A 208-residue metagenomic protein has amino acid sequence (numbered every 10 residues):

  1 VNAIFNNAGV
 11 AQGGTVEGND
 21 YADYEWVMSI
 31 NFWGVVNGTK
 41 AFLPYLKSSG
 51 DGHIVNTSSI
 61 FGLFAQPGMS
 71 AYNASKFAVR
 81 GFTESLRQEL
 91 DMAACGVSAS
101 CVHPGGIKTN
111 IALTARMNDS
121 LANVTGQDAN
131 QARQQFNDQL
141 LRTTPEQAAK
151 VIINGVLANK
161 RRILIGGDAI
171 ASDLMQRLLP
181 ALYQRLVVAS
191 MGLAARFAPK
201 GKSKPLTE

Functional and structural regions predicted by a protein language model:
N7-Q12: Conserved NAD(P)H cofactor-binding loop of Rossmann-fold oxidoreductase domains
G14, A41-G50: A short helix-coil junction within the Rossmann-fold of NAD(P)-dependent oxidoreductases
T15-V16, D20-W26: Substrate-binding pocket helix/loop in short-chain dehydrogenase/reductase
E17, F64-S70: Active-site loop immediately N-terminal to the catalytic Tyr-X3-Lys motif of short-chain dehydrogenase/reductase
T39, S75: Active-site helix of classical SDR
S59: Residue(s) in the substrate-gating loop at a strand-loop-helix junction that position the organic substrate next
D91-G167: SDR active-site lid
